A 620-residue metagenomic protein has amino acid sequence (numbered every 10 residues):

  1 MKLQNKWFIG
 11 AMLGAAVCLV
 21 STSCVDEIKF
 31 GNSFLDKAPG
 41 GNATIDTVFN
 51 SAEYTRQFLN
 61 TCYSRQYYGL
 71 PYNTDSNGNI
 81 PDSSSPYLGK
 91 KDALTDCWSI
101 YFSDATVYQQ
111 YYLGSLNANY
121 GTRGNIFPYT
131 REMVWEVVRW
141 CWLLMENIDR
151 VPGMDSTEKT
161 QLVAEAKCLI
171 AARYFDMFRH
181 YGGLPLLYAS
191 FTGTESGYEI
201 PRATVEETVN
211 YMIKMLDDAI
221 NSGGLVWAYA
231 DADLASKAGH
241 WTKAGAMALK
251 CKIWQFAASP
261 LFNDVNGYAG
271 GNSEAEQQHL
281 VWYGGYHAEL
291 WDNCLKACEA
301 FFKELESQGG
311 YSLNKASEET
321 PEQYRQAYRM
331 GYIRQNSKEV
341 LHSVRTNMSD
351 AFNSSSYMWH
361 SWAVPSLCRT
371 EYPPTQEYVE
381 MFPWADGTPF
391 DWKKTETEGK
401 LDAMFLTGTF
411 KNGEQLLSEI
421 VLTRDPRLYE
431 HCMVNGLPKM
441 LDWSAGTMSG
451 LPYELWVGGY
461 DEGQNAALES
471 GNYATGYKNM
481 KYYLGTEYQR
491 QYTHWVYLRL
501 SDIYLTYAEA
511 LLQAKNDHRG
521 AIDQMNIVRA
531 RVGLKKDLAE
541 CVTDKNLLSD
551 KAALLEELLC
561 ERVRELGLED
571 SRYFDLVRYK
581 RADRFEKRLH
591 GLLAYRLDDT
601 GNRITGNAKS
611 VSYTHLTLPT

Functional and structural regions predicted by a protein language model:
K2-T22: Sec-dependent bacterial lipoprotein signal peptides
V25-T106, L184, K243-M247, K252-G458 (+1 more regions): An aromatic- and glycine-enriched ligand-binding surface/loop that stacks and positions planar moieties
N42-D75, Y101-Y181, S196-A238, D402 (+7 more regions): Conserved, well-structured interaction surfaces
E414-V528: C-terminal substrate/ligand-recognition segments
T614-T620: Conserved small/polar residues in nucleotide/adenosyl-binding loops
